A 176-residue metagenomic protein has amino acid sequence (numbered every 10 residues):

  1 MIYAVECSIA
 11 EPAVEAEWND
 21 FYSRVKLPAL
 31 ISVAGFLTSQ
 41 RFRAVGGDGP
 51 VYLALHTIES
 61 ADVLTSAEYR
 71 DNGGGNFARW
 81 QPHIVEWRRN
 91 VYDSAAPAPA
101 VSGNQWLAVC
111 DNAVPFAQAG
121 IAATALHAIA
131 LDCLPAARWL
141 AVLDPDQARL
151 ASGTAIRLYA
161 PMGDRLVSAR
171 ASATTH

Functional and structural regions predicted by a protein language model:
M1-H176: Macromolecular interaction modules
